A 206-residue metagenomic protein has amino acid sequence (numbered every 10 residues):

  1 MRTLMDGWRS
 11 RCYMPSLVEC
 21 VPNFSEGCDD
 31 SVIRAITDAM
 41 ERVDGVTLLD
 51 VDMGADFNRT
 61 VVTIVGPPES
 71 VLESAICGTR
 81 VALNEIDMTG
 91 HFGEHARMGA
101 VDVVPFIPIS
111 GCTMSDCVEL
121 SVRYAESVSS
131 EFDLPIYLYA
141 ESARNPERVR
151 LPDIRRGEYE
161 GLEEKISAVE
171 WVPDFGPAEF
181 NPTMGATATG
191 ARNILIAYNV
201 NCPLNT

Functional and structural regions predicted by a protein language model:
M14-T206: Long, contiguous binding/interaction regions
